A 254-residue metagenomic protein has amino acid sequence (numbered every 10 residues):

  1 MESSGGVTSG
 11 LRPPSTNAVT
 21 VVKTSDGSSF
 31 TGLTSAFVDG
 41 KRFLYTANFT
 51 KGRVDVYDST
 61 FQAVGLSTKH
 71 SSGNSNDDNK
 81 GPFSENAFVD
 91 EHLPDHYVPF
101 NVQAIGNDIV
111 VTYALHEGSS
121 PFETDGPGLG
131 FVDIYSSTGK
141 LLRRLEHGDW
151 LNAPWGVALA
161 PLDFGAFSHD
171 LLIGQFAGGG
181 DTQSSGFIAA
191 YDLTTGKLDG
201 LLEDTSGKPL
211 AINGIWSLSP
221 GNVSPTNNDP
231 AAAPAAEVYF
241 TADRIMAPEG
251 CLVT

Functional and structural regions predicted by a protein language model:
M1-T254: Sequence/structural signature of beta-propeller domains
